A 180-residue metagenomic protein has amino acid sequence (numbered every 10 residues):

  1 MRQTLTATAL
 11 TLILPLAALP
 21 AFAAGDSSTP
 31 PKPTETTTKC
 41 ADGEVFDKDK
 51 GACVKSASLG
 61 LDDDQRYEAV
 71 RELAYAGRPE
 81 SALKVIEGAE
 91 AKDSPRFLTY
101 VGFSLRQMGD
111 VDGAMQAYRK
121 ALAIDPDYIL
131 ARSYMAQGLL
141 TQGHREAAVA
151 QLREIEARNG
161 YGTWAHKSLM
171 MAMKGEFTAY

Functional and structural regions predicted by a protein language model:
R2-L5, P20-E68: Long, contiguous interaction/recruitment modules in multidomain scaffold/adaptor proteins
L59-R96: Alpha-helical segment of the N-proximal tetratricopeptide repeat
S94, Y128, G162-T163: Residue-level recognition of tetratricopeptide repeat
F97-T99, A131, A165: TPR alpha-solenoid repeat register
Y100, Y134, S168-A172: Canonical tetratricopeptide repeat
V149-Y180: Terminal, low-structured helical/coil segments at or just beyond the last alpha-helical repeat
